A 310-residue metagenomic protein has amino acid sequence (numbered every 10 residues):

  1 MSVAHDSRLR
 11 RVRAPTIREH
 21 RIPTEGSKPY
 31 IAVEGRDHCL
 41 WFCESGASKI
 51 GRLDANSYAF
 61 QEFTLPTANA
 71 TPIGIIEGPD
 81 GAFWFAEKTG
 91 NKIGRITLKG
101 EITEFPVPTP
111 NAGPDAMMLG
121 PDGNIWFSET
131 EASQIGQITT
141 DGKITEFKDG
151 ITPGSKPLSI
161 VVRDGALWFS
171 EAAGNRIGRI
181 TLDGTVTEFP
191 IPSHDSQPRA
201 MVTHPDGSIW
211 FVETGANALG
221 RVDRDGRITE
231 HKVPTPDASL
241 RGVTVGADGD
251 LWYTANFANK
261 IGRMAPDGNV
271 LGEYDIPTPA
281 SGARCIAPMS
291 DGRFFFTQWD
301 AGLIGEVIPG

Functional and structural regions predicted by a protein language model:
D6-E25: A short helix->beta-strand "capping" segment at the edge of beta-propeller domains
R18-I22, F60-L65, I102-V107, I144-D149 (+3 more regions): A short beta-strand motif characteristic of beta-propeller blades
E25-D37, A68-D80, P110-D122, T152-D164 (+3 more regions): Beta-rich, blade/repeat-based domains predominating in secreted/periplasmic proteins but also intracellular
W41-G46, F83-T89, I125-E131, L167-A173 (+3 more regions): Conserved beta-strand positions in repeat-built beta-propeller and related beta-rich domains
K49-G51, N91-G94, S133-G136, N175-G178 (+3 more regions): A short loop-to-beta-strand structural motif that recurs across blades of beta-propeller domains
D54-Y58, T97-E101, I138-K143, T181-T185 (+3 more regions): Short loop/turn segments that connect beta-strands within beta-propeller blades
G282-G310: Blade-level signature of beta-propeller repeat domains, shared across WD40, Kelch, NHL, RCC1 and BNR/Asp-box propellers
